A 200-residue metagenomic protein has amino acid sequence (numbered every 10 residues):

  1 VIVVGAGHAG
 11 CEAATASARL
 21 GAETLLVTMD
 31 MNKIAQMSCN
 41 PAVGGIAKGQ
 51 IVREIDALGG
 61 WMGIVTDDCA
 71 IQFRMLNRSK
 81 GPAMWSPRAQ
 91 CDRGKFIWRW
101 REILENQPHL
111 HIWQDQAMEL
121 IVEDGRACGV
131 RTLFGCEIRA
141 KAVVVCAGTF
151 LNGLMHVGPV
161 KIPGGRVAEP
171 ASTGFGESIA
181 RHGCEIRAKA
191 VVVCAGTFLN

Functional and structural regions predicted by a protein language model:
I2-V4, E137-G148, A188-A195: Short hydrophobic core segments
A6-H8: Glycine-rich Rossmann-fold phosphate-binding loop(s) that bind the pyrophosphate of adenine dinucleotide cofactors
C11: Residues forming the Rossmann-fold NAD(P)(H) cofactor-binding site
T15-E123, F134, A142, C146-F175 (+2 more regions): Conserved N-terminal/central alpha/beta ligand/cofactor-binding core
I121-E137, V191: Conserved beta-strand-loop-beta-strand element in the redox core of flavoprotein oxidoreductases
